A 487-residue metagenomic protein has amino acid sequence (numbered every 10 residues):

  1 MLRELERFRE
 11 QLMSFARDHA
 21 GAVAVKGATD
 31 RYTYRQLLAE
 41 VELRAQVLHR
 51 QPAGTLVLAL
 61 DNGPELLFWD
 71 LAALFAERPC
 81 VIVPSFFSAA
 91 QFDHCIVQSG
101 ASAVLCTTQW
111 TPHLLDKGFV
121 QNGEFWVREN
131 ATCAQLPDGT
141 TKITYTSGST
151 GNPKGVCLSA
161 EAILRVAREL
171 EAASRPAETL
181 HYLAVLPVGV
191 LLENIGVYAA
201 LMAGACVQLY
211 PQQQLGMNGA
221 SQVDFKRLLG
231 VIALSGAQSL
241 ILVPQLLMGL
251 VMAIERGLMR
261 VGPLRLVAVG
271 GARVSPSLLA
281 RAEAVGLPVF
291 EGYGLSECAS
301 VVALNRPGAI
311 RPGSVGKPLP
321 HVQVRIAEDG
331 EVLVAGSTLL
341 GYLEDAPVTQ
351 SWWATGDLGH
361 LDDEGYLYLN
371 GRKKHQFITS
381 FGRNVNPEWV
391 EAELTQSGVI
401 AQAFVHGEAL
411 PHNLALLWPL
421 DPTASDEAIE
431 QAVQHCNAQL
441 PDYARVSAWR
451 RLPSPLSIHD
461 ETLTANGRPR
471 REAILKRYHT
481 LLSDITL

Functional and structural regions predicted by a protein language model:
E4, M13, G21-R50, V57 (+3 more regions): Conserved AMP-binding/adenylate-forming core of the ANL superfamily
D30, Q46-F86, V185-L186: Conserved AMP-binding/adenylate-forming
T33-R35, T141-R168: Conserved AMP-binding A3 loop
L164-H181, V188-S239, P244-M248, M252-E255: Conserved AMP-binding/adenylation subdomain of ANL enzymes
M202-A205, G230-I232, A237-I241, V251-I310: Gly/Ser/Thr-rich phosphate-binding loop
S314, P318, A327-A354, Y366 (+1 more regions): Conserved ATP/PPi-binding loop(s) of AMP-dependent carboxylate-activating enzymes
G330, G336, L358-A444, A448 (+1 more regions): AMP-binding/adenylate-forming catalytic core of the ANL superfamily
F377, Q402-F404, N437-L487: Conserved C-terminal "lid"/linker of ANL adenylate-forming enzymes
